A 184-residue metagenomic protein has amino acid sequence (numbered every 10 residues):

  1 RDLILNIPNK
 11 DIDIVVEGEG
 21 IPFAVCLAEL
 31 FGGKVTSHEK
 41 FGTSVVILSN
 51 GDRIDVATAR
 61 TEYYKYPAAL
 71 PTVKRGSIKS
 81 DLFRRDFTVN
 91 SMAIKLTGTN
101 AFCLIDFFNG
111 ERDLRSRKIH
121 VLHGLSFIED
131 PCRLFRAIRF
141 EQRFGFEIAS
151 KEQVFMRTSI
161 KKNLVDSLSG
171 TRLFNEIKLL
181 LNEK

Functional and structural regions predicted by a protein language model:
R1-K184: Catalytic cores of the polymerase beta-like nucleotidyltransferase superfamily and closely associated nucleotide
